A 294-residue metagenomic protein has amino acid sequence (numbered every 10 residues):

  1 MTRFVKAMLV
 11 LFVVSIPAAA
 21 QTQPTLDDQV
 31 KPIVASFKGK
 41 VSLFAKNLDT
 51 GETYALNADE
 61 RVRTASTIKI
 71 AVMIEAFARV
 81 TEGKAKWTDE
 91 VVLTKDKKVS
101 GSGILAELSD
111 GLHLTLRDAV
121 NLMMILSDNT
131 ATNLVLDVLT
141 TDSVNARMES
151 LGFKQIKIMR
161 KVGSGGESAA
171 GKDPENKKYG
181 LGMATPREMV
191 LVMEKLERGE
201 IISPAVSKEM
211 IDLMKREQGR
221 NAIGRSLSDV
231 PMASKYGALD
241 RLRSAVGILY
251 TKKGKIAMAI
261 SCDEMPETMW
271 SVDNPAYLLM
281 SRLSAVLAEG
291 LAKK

Functional and structural regions predicted by a protein language model:
K6-P17: Bacterial N-terminal signal peptides
A19-E60, V286, G290: Beta-lactamase-like hydrolase cores
T22-K31, V138-T140, L191-L227, P231 (+1 more regions): Structured C-terminal helix/loop/strand segments within mature extracytoplasmic catalytic/sensor domains
L48, W87-I104, L139-T140, K161-G166 (+1 more regions): Acidic helix-start/capping segments at beta-turn-to-alpha-helix junctions
G51, R63-V91, M258: Active-site SXXK
L56-R63, G103-D110, D118-L122, T130-L136 (+3 more regions): Second-shell loop/turn segments in exported
A78-R117, N121: Active-site-proximal loop and beta-strand segments within enzyme catalytic domains
L112, V120, N133-M193: Mid-domain, small-residue-enriched loop/turn segments at the edges of structured enzyme/sensor domains
